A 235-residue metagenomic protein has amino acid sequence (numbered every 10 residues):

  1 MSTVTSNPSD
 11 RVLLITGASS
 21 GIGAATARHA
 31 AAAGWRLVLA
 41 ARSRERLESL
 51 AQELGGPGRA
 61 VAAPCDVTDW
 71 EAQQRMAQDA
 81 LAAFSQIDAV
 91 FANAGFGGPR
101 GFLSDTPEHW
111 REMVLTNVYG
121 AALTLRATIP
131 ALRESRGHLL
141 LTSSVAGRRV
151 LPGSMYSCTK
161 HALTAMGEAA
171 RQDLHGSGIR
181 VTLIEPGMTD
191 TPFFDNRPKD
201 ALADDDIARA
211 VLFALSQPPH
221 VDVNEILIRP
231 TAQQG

Functional and structural regions predicted by a protein language model:
S19-S20: Conserved glycine-rich cofactor-binding loop
A33-L50: Conserved glycine-rich Rossmann-like NAD(P)H-binding loop of the short-chain dehydrogenase/reductase
E45, P64-M76, P107: The beta1-alpha1 cofactor-binding region of Rossmann-like NAD(H)/NADP(H)-dependent oxidoreductases
G101-L103, H109-R111: Substrate-binding pocket helix/loop in short-chain dehydrogenase/reductase
L125, T159-K160: Active-site helix of classical SDR
S144: Residue(s) in the substrate-gating loop at a strand-loop-helix junction that position the organic substrate next
I179, L183-I184, R197-G235: C-terminal helical subdomain
